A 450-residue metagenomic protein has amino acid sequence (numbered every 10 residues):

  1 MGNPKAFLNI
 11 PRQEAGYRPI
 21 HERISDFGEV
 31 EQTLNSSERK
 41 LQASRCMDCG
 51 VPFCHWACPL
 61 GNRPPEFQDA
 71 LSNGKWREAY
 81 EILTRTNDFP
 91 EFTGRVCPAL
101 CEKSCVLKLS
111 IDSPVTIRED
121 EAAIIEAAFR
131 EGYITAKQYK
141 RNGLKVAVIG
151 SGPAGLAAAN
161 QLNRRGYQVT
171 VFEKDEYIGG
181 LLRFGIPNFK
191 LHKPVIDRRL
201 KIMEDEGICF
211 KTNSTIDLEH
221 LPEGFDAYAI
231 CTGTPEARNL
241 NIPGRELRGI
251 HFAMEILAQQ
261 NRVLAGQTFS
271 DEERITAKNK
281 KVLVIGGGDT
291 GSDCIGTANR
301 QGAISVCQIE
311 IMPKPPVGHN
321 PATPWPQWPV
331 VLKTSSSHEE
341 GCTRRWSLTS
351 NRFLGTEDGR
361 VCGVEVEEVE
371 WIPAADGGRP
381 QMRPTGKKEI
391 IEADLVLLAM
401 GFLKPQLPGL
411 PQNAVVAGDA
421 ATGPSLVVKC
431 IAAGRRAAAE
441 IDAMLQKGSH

Functional and structural regions predicted by a protein language model:
M1-S37, Q42, E121-H450: Residues forming the flavin
N3-G28, F53-E78, L100-E126: Iron-sulfur (Fe-S) cluster-binding segments and ferredoxin-like electron-carrier domains, especially [2Fe-2S]
P4, T33-F53, W76-L100: Immediate flanking context of iron-sulfur cluster ligation sites
A57-C58, V96, G341: Short helix-capping and inter-helix turn/linker motifs at the boundaries of alpha-helical repeat units
S72-N73, R85, T422, Q446: Residues at helix-coil transition
